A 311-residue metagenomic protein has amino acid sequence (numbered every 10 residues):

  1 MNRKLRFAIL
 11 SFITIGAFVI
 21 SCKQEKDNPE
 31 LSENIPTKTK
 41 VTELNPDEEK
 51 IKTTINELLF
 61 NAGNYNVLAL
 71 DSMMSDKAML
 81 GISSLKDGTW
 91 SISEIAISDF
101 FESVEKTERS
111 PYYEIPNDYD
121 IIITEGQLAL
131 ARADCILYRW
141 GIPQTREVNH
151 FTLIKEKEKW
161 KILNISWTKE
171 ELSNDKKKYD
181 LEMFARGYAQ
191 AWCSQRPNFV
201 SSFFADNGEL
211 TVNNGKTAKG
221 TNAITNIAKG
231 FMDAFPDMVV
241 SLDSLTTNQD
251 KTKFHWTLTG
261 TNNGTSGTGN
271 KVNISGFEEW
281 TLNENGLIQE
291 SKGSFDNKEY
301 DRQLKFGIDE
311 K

Functional and structural regions predicted by a protein language model:
M1-I9: Bacterial N-terminal signal peptides that target proteins for export
L10-A17: Bacterial N-terminal signal peptides
V19-S21: C-terminal motif of bacterial Sec signal peptides marking the signal peptidase cleavage site
Q24-L68, S72, E171-S202, D206 (+1 more regions): Short, low-complexity N-terminal intrinsically disordered segments enriched in polar/charged residues
N28-E30, L130, R146-L172, S275-Q303: Short beta-strand edge/turn micro-motifs at domain boundaries
K50, E94-I142, K229-T268: Surface-exposed, charged secondary-structure patches
L58, L70, A78, A131 (+11 more regions): Hydrophobic pocket/interface hotspot
M79-I92, F203, G208-K219, F231-A234: A short gly/proline-enriched turn/hairpin at secondary-structure junctions
